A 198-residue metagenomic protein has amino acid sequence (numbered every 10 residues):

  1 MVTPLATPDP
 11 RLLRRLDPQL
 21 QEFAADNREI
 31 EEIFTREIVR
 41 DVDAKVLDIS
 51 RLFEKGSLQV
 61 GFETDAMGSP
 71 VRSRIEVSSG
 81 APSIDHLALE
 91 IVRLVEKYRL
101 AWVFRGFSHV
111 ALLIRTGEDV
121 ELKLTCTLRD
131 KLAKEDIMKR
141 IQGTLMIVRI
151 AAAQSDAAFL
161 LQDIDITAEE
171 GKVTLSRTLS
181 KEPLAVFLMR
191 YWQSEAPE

Functional and structural regions predicted by a protein language model:
M1-R177, A185-E198: Charge-biased low-complexity segments
